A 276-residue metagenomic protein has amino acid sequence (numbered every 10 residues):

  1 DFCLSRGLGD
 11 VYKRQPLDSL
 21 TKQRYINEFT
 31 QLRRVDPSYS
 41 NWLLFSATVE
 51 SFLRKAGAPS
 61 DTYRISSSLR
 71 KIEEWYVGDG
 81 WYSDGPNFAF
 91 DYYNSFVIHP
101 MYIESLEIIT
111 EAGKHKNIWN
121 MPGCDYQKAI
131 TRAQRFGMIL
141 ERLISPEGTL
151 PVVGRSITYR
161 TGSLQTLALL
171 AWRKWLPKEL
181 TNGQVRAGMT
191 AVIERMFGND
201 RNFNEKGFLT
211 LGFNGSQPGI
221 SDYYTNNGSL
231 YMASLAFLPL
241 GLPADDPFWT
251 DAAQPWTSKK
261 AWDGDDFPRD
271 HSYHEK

Functional and structural regions predicted by a protein language model:
D1-L8, Y12: Single conserved hydrophobic/aromatic residue that forms the stacking wall/gate of nucleotide- or nucleobase-binding
D18-P37, D61-S83, K128-T149, A187-N204 (+1 more regions): Long, well-ordered core segments of solenoidal/helical folds
L20, S38-T48, S60-Y63, Y92 (+1 more regions): Residues within HEAT/ARM-like alpha-solenoid scaffolds
N27-K55: Glycine-rich, mobile lid/loop segments that gate access to catalytic sites or pores
A47-L53, W81-F90: Active-site-proximal beta-alpha loop/turn segments in soluble metabolic enzymes
F88-L211, P218-D245: Long, repeat-rich segments with strong aromatic
L238-K276: Extended hydrophobic packing segments that form well-structured cores
